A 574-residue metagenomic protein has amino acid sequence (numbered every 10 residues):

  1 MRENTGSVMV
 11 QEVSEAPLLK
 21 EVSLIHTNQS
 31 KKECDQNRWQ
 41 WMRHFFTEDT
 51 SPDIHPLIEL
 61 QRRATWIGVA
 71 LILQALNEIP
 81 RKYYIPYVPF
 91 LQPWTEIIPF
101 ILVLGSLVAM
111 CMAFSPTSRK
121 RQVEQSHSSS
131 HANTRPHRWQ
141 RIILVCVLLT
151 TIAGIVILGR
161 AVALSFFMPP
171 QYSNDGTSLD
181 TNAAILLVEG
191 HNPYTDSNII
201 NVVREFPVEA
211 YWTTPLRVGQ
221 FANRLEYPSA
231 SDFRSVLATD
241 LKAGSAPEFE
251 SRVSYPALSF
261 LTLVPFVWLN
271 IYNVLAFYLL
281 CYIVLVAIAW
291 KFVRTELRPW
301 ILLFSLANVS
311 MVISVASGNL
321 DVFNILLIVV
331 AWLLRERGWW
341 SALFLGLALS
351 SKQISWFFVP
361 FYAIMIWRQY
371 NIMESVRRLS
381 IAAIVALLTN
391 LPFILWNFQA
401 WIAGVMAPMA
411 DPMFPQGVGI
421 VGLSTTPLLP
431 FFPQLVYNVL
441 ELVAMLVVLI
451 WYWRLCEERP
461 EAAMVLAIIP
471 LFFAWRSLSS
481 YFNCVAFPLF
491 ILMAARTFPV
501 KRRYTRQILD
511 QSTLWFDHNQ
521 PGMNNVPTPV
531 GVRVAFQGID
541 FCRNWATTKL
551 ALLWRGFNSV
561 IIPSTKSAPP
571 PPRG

Functional and structural regions predicted by a protein language model:
M1-V13, L18-E21: N-terminal targeting leaders characterized by basic, low-complexity, disordered sequences that direct proteins
P17-L18, V22-L57: Short, Lys/Arg-rich, polar N-terminal cytosolic tail immediately upstream of the first transmembrane signal-anchor
W41, F45, D49-I142, G154-W332 (+4 more regions): Primarily membrane-embedded glycan-assembly and transfer machineries that use lipid-linked glycans
F46-I54, F541, W545-G574: Low-complexity, charge- and small-residue-enriched intrinsically disordered regions
M112-R135, L334-F344, A363-V376, M493-A546 (+2 more regions): Membrane-interface junctions at the ends of membrane-embedded or membrane-associated helices
S341-W367, L388, W475-F482: Transmembrane helices and adjacent periplasmic/lumenal helix-loop junctions of polyprenol-phosphate-dependent
